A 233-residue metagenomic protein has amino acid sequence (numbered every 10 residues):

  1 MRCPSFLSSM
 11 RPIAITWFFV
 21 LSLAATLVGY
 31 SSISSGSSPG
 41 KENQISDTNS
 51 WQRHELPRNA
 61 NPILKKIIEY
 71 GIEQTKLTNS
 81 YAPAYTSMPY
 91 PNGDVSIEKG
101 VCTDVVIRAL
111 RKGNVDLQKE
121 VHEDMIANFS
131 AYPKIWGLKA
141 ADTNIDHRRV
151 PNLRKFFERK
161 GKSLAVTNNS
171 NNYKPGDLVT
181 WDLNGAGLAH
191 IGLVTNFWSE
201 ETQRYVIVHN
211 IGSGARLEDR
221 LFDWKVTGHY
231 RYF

Functional and structural regions predicted by a protein language model:
R2-V20: N-terminal Sec-pathway targeting helices
S22-S31: Hydrophobic alpha-helical membrane-insertion segments, chiefly the h-region of N-terminal signal peptides
S32, S37-P151: N-terminal capping segments
I68, I126-I207: ...with weaker cross-activation on analogous glycine-rich loops/strands in unrelated enzymes
L117-Q118, V194, K225-G228: A structural signal for short, hydrophobic beta-strand segments that form beta-sheets in beta-rich/all-beta domains
H122, N184, G212: An acidic- and aromatic-residue-enriched active-site/binding cleft used to recognize and process polar
T202-F233: Low-complexity, Gly/Ser/Thr/Pro-rich intrinsically disordered linker/tail segments
